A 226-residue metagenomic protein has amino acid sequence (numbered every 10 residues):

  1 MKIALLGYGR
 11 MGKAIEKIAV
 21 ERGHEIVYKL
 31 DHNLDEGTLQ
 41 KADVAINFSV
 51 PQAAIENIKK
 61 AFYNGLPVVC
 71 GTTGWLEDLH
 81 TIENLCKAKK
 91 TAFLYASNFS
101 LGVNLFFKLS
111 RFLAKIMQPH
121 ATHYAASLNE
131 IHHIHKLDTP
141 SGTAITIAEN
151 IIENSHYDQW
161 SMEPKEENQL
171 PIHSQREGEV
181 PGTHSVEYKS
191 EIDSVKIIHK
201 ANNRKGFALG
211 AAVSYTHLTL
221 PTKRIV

Functional and structural regions predicted by a protein language model:
Y8: Glycine-rich Rossmann-fold phosphate-binding loop(s) that bind the pyrophosphate of adenine dinucleotide cofactors
G12: N-terminal Rossmann-fold NAD(P) dinucleotide-binding loop
E21-E36: NAD(P)-binding Rossmann-fold cofactor-contacting core
K60-D78: ADP-ribose/adenylate-binding Rossmann-like module
T73-F93: Rossmann-fold NAD(P)-binding glycine/threonine-rich loop
L105, L113-P164: Conserved anion/nucleotide-ligand pocket segment
R176-Y215: Interdomain hinge/lid region at the active-site interface of Rossmann-like NAD(P)-dependent oxidoreductases
T216-T222: Conserved small/polar residues in nucleotide/adenosyl-binding loops
